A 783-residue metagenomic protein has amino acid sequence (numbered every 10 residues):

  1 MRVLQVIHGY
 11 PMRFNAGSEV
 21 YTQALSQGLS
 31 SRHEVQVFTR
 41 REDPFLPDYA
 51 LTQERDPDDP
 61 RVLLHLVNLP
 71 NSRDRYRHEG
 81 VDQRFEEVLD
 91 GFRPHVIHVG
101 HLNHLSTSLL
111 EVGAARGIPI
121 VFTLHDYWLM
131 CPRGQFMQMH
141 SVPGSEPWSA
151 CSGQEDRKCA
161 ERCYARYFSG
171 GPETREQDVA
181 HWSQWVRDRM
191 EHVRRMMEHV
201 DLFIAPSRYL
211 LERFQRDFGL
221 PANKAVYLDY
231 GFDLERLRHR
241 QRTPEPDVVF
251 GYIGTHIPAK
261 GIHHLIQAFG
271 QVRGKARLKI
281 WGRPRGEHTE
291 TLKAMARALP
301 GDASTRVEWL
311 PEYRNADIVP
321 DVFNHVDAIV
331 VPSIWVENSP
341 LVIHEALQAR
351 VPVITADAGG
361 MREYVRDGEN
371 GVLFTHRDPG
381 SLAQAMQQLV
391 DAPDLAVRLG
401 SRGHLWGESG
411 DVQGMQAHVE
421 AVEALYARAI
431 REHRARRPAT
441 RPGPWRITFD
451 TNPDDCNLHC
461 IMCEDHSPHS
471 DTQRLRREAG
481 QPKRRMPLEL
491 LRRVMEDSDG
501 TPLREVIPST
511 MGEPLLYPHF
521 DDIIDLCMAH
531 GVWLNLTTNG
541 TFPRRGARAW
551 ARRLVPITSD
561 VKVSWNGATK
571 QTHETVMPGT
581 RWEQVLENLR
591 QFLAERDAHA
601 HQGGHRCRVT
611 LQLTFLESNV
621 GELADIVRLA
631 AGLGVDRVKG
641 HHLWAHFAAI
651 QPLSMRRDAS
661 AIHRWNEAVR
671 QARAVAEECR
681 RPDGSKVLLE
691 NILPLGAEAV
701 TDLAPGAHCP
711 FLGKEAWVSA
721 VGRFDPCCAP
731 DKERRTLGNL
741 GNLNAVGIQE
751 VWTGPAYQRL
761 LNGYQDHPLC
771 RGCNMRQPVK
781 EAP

Functional and structural regions predicted by a protein language model:
L4, I204, P244-K260, I266-G270 (+1 more regions): Conserved donor-binding/catalytic core segment of Leloir-type glycosyltransferases
L129, A150-R238: Donor nucleotide-sugar binding/catalytic pocket of nucleotide-sugar-dependent glycosyltransferases
I253, R277-L292, W309-E312, W644: Glycosyltransferase donor-sugar binding loop
E290-D317: Nucleotide-activated donor-binding/catalytic signature segment of Leloir-type glycosyltransferases, i.e., the conserved
A328, I343, P352-T355: Short hydrophobic beta-strand element within catalytic cores of glycosyltransferases and related nucleotide-activated
D367-G368, V372-P379, Q388-P393: Conserved acidic donor-binding segment of nucleotide-sugar-dependent glycosyltransferases
S381, Q388, L395-V412, A421: A short, well-ordered alpha-helix in the C-terminal region of glycosyltransferases
H466-Q481, M486-E496, G500, D521 (+5 more regions): Radical SAM enzyme [4Fe-4S]-AdoMet core and its adjacent flexible, acidic and glycine-rich loops/tails across
